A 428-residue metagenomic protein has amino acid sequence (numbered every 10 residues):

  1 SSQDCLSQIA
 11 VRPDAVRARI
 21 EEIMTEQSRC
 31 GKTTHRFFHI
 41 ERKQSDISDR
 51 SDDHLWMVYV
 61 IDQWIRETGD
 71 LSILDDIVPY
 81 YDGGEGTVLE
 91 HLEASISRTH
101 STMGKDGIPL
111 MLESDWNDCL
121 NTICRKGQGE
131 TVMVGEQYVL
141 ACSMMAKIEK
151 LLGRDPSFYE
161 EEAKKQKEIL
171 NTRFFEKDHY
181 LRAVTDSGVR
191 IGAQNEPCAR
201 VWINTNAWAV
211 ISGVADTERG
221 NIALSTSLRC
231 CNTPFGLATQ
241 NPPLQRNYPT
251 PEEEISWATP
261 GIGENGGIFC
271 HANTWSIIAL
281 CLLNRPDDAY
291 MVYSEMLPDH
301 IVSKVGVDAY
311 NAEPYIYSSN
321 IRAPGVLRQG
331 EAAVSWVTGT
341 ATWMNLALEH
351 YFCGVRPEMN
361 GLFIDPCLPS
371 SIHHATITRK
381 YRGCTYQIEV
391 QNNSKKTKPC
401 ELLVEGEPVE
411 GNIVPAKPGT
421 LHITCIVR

Functional and structural regions predicted by a protein language model:
S1, K43-D52, N121-Q137, V189-S212 (+4 more regions): Solvent-exposed loop and edge beta-strand segments that line ligand/cofactor-binding and catalytic clefts
S1-S2, G135-S143, L403-V404: Hydrophobic/aromatic-rich, well-ordered segments within soluble, folded domains that form packed cores
C5-P109, T131-G135, V139, G266-A289 (+3 more regions): Aromatic-rich carbohydrate-recognition surfaces in CAZymes
D14, I23-K32, L55, D62-V132 (+4 more regions): Active-site acid/base region of carbohydrate-active enzymes
E26-C30, I40-Q44, L74, N117-N121 (+12 more regions): Flexible loop/turn segments at secondary-structure boundaries
T34-H35, Q137-E252, S294, P298-R328 (+2 more regions): Catalytic cores of carbohydrate-active enzymes
R229-T233, A258-N265, I278-R428: Non-catalytic C-terminal accessory modules of carbohydrate-active enzymes
